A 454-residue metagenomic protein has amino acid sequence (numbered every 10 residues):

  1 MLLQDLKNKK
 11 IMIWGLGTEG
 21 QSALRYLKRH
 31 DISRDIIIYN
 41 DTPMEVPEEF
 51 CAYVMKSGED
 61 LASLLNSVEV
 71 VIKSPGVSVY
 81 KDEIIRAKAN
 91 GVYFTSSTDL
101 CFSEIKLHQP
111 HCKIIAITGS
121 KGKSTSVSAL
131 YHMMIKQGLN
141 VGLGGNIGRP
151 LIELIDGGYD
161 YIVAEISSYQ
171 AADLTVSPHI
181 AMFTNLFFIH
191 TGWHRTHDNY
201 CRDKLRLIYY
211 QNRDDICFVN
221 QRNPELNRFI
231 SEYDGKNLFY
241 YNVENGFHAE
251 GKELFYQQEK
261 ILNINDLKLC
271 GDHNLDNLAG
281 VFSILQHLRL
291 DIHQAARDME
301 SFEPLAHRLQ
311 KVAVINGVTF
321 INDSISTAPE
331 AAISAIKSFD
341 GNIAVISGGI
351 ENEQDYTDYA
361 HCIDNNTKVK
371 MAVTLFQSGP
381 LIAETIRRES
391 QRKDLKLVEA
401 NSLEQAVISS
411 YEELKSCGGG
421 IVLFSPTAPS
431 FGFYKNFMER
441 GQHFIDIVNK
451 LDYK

Functional and structural regions predicted by a protein language model:
M1-A116, Q137, E300, A306-Q310 (+2 more regions): Short, basic phosphate-binding NTP loop
L2-I11, S22-Y26, H30, I264-V369: Nucleotide phosphate-binding/pyrophosphate-handling subdomain across enzymes that bind or process nucleotide phosphates
G17, T42, I147, R222-N223 (+1 more regions): Residues in the short beta-alpha loop(s) of Rossmann-like NAD(P)-binding domains
L27, V71, I117, N146 (+10 more regions): Residue-level signal for inorganic ion chemistry
K28, A62-N66, P75-Q221, E225-K236 (+1 more regions): Phosphate-binding loop of NTP-binding sites
D31, L174-S177, L207-R213, E232-D234 (+4 more regions): Short, conserved loop/helix-junction motifs that constitute active-site signature segments in enzyme catalytic cores
I36-D41, C217-Q221, I346-S347, K368-Q377: Short internal beta-strands
T357-G418: C-terminal helical cap/extension that packs against the catalytic core of soluble nucleotide-cofactor enzymes
